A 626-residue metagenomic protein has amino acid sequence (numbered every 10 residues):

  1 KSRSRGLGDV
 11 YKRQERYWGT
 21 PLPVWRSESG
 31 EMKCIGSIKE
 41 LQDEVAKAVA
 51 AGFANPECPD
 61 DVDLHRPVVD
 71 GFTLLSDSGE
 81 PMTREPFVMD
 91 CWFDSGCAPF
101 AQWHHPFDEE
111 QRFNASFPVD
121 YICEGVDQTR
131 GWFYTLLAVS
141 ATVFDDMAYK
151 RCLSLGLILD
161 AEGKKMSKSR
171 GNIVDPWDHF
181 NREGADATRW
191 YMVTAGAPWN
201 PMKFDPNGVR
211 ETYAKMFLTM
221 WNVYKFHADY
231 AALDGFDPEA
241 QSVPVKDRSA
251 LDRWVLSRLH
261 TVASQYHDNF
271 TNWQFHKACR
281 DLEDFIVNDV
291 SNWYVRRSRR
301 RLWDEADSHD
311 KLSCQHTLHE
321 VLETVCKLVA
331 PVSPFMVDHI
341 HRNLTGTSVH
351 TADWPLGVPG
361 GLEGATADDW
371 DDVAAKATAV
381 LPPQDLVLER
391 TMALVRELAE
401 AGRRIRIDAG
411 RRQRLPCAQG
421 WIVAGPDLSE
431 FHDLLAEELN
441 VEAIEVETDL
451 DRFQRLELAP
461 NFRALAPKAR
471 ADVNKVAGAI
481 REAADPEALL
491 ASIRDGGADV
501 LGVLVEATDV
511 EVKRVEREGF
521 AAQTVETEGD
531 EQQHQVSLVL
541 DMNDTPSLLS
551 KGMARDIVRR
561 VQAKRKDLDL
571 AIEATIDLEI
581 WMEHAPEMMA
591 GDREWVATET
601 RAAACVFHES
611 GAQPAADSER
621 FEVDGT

Functional and structural regions predicted by a protein language model:
K1-G8: Single conserved hydrophobic/aromatic residue that forms the stacking wall/gate of nucleotide- or nucleobase-binding
D9-F93, C97, V143-A185, V209-T626: Feature 926 captures the class I aminoacyl-tRNA synthetase adenylation module centered on the KMSKS loop
P106: Aromatic-residue-lined binding/catalytic grooves and analogous aromatic/hydrophobic interfacial grooves in multimeric
S116-D127: A short glycine/serine-rich beta->alpha loop
W190-Y191: Non-catalytic, structured segments within soluble enzyme domains
T194: Structured mid-domain segments that build the active-site/substrate or prosthetic-cofactor binding neighborhood
N200-V209: Short, solvent-exposed helix-loop connector elements
